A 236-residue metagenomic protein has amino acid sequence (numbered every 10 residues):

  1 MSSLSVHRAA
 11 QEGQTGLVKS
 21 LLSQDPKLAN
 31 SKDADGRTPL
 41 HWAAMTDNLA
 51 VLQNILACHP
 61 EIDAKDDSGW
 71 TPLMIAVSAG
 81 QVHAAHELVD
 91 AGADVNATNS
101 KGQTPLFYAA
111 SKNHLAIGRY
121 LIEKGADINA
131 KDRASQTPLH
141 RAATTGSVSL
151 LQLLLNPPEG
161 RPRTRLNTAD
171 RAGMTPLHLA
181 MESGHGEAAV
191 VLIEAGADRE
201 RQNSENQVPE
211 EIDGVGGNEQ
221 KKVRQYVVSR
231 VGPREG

Functional and structural regions predicted by a protein language model:
M1-Q24, N30-T38, W42-T46, A50-Q53 (+1 more regions): Intrinsically disordered, low-complexity regulatory segments in ankyrin-centric signaling systems
M1-V6, N156-P157, E182, G186 (+1 more regions): Ankyrin-repeat-protein effector appendages
R8-G13, W42-N48, I75-Q81, Y108-H114 (+3 more regions): Ankyrin repeat A-helix N-terminal signature
Q14-L22, N48-L56, Q81-V89, H114-I122 (+3 more regions): Ankyrin repeat structural motif
L28-A29, I62, V95, I128 (+2 more regions): Ankyrin-repeat inter-repeat connecting loop/turn
D33, D66, N99, D132 (+2 more regions): Ankyrin repeat boundary/linker residues
